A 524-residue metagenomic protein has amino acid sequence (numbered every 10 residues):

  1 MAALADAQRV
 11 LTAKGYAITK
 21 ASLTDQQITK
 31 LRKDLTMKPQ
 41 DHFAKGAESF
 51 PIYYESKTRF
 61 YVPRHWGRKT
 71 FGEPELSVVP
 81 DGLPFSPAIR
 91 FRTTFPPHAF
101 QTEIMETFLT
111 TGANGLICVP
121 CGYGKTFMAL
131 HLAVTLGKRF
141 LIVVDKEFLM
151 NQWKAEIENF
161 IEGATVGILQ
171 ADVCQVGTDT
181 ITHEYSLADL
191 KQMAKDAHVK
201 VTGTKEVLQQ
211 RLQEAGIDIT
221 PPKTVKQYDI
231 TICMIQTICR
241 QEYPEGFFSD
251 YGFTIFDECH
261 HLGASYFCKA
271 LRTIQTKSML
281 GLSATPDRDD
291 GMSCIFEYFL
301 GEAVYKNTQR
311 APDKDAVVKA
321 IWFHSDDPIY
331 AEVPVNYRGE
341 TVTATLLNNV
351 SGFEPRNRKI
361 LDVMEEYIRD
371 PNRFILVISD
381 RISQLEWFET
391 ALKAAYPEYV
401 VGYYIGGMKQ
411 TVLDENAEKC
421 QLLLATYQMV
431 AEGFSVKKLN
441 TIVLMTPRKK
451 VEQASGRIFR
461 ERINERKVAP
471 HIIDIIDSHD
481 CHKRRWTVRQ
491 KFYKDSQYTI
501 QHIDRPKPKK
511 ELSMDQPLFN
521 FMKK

Functional and structural regions predicted by a protein language model:
G112-L132: Walker A/P-loop
A133, R338-V377, W387: Conserved interdomain hinge at the start of the Helicase C-terminal
N151, G167-I168, V176, L376 (+2 more regions): Conserved helicase ATPase core of P-loop NTP-dependent helicases/translocases
D172-T178, D218-F253, A264-K269: Conserved helix/coil segment N-terminal to the catalytic DExD/H
T178-P221: Basic helix-extension-helix modules of the SAP/HeH family
G252, H260-A320, Y493: Post-DEXD/H (motif II) to motif III coupling segment of the RecA-like Helicase ATP-binding lobe
G301-K319, R460-K523: A conserved SF2-helicase RecA2
G406-S496: Conserved RecA-like P-loop NTPase helicase motor core
